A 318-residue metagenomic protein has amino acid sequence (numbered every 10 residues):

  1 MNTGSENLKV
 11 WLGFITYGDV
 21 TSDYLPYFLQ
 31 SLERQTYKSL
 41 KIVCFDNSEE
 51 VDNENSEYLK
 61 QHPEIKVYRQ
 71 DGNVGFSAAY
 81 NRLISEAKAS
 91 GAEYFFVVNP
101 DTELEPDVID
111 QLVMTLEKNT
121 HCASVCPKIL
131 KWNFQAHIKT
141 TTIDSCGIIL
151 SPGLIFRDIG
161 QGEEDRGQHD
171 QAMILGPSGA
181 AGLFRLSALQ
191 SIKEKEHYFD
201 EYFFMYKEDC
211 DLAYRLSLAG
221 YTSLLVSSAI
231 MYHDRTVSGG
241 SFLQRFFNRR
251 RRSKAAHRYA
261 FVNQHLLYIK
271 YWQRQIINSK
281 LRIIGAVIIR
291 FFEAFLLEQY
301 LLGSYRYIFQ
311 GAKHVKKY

Functional and structural regions predicted by a protein language model:
D19-R34: Short, well-formed alpha-helical segments that are part of the catalytic scaffolds of diverse glycosyltransferases
S31-G72, E86-S90: Acidic donor-binding segment of Leloir-type glycosyltransferases
D71-A78, I84, M205-Y206: A short, glycine-/small-residue-rich helix N-cap motif at loop->alpha-helix starts within glycosyltransferase
A92-E103: Short beta-strand-to-loop acidic/aromatic patch adjacent to the donor-nucleotide binding site
E105-D144, I148-S151: Conserved donor NDP-sugar-binding/catalytic core segment of glycosyltransferases
I148-I174: Short, flexible, basic/aromatic active-site loop/helix in glycosyltransferases
L175-K193, H197-Y232, V237: A short, conserved alpha-helix in the catalytic core of glycosyltransferases
T222-K317: Active-site-adjacent helix/loop segment of glycosyltransferases that harbors family-specific signature motifs
